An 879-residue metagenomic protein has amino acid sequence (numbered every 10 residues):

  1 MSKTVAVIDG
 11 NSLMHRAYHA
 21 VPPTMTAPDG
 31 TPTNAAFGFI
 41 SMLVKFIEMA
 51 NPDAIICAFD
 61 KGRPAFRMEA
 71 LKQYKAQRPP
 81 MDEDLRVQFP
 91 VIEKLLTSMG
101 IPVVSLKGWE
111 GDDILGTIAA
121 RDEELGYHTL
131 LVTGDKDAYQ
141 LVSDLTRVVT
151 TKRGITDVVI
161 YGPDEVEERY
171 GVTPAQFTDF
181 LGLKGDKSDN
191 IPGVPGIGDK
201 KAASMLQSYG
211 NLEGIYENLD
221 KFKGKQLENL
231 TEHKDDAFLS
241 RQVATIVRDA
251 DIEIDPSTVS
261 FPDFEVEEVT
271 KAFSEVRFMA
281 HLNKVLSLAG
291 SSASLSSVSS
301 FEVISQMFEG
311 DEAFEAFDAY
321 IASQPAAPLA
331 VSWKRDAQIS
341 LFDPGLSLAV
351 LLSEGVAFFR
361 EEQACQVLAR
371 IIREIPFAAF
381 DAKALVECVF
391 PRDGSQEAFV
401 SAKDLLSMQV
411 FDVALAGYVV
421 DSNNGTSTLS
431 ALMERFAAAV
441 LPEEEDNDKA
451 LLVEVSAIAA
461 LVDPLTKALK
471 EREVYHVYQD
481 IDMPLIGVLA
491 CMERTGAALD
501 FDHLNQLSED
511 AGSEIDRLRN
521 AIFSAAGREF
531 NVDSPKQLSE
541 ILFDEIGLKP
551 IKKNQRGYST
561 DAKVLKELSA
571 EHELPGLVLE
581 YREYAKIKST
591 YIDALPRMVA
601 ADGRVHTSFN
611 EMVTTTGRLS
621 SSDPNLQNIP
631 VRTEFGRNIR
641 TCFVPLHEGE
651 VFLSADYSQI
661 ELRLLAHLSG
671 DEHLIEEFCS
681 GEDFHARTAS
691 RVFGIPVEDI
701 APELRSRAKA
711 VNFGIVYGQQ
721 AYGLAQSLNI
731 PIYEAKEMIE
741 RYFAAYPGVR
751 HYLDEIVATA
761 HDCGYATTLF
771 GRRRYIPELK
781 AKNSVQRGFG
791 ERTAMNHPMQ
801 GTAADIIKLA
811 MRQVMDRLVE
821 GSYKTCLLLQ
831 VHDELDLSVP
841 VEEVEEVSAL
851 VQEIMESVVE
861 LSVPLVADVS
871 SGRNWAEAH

Functional and structural regions predicted by a protein language model:
S2, N51-I56, I101, E124 (+8 more regions): Non-catalytic nucleic-acid-binding/docking modules located in mid-to-C-terminal regions of nucleic-acid enzymes
S2-V132, K136-G162, D236-L239, T245-E253: Noncatalytic, basic helical substrate-engagement surface that gates or grips nucleic-acid strands
V5-A6, G10, R16-I56, K72-Q73 (+5 more regions): Conserved RNase H-like, two-metal-ion catalytic cores of nucleic-acid enzymes
L130-V132, A138-P174, A364-A468: Charged catalytic and DNA/RNA-contacting regions of genome-maintenance and nucleic-acid-processing enzymes
H233-E362, Q396-E397, K403, L451-E634 (+7 more regions): Conserved "right-hand" nucleotidyltransferase catalytic core of DNA-directed polymerases
L351-E354, G417-E443, L452, A457 (+1 more regions): Function-dense linear segments that define catalytic or interfacial modules in macromolecule-processing proteins
G487, R494, D602, H606-T607 (+6 more regions): Conserved catalytic core of nucleic-acid polymerases
S513-N520, S524-G576, A744-R792, N796 (+1 more regions): C-terminal polymerase-core module
